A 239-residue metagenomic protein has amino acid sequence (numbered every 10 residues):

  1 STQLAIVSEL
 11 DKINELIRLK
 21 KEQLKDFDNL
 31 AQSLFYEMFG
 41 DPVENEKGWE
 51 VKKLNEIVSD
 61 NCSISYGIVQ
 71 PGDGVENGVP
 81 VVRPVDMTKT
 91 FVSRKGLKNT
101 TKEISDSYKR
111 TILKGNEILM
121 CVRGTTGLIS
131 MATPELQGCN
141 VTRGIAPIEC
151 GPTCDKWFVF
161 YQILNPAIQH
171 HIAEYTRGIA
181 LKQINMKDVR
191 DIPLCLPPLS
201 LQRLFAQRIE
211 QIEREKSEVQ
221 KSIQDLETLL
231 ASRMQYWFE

Functional and structural regions predicted by a protein language model:
S1, V122-T125, G138-A146, C154-W157 (+1 more regions): A short glycine-rich beta-alpha junction/loop motif
S1-S8, L19-S65, D191, C195-R203 (+1 more regions): Non-catalytic DNA-recognition/assembly elements of restriction-modification systems
K47-E50, G67-G74, G96, Y175-T176: Short coil/turn segments at secondary-structure boundaries
N55-P71, V85-G115, E135: Sequence-specific dsDNA recognition surfaces
S65-G67, T88-N99, I118-V141, W157-Y161 (+1 more regions): Short, ligand-facing micro-motifs at secondary-structure edges
V82: Cleft-lining beta-strand/loop regions that shape enzyme active-site pockets
C150-T153, P166: Short loop segments at secondary-structure junctions
